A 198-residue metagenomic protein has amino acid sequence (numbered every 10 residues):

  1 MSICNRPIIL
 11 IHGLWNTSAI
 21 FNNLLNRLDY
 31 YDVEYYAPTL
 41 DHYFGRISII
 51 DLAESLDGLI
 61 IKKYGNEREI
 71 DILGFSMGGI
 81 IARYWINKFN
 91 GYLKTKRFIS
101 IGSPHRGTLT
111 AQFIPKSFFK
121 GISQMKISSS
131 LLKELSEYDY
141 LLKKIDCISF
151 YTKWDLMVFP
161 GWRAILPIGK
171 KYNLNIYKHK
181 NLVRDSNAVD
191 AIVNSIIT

Functional and structural regions predicted by a protein language model:
M1, S48-D51, F159: General structural signal for secondary-structure boundaries
S2-P7: Proline/glycine-enriched tight loop/beta-turn segments at coil->beta junctions that connect or precede beta-strands
I8-L14, A19, L28-L40, R46 (+1 more regions): Serine-dependent carboxylesterase/thioesterase catalytic core of lipase-like alpha/beta-hydrolase/SGNH enzymes
N23-L24: Short amphipathic alpha-helix
L142-T198: C-terminal catalytic-base region of ester-bond hydrolases, centering on the histidine of the charge-relay
